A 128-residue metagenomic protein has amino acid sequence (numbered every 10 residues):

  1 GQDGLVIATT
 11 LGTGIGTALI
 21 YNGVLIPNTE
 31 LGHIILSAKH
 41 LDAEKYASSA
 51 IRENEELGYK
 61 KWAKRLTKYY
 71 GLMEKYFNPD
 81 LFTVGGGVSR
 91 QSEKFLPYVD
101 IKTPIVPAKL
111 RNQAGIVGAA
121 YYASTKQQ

Functional and structural regions predicted by a protein language model:
G1-L11, L19-Q128: ATP-binding/phosphotransfer module of carbohydrate and carboxylate kinases, centering on a glycine-rich
